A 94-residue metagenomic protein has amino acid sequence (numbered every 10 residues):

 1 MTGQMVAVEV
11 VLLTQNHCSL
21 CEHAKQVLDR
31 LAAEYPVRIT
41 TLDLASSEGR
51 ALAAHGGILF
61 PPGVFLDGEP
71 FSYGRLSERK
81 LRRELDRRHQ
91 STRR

Functional and structural regions predicted by a protein language model:
M1-E9, P36, Q90-R94: Compositionally biased, disordered extreme N-termini, encompassing classical targeting presequences
T2-L31: Local sequence-structure signature of Cys/Sec-based thiol-disulfide redox active-site neighborhoods
E22-Q26, A51, L76: Generic recognition of short, well-ordered alpha-helical segments
A33, A54: Short polybasic/polar patches that bind polyanions
V37-G49: Thiol-based oxidoreductase modules, predominantly thioredoxin-like and allied folds used for disulfide exchange
G56-F65: Structural micro-motif
L66-R94: Non-catalytic, surface beta->alpha helical segment in thiol-disulfide oxidoreductase systems
